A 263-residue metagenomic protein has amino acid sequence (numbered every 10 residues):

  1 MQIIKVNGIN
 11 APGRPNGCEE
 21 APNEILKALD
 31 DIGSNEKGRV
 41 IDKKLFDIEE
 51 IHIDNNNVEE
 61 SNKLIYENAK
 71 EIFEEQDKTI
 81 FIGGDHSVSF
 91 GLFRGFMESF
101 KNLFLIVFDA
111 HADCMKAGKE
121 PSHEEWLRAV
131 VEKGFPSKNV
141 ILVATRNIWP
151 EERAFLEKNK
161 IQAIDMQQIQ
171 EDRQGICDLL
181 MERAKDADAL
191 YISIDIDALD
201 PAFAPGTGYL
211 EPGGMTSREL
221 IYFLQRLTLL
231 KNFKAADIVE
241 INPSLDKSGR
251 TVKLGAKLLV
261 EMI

Functional and structural regions predicted by a protein language model:
Q2-I263: Conserved alpha-helical scaffold segments that buttress catalytic/binding sites
